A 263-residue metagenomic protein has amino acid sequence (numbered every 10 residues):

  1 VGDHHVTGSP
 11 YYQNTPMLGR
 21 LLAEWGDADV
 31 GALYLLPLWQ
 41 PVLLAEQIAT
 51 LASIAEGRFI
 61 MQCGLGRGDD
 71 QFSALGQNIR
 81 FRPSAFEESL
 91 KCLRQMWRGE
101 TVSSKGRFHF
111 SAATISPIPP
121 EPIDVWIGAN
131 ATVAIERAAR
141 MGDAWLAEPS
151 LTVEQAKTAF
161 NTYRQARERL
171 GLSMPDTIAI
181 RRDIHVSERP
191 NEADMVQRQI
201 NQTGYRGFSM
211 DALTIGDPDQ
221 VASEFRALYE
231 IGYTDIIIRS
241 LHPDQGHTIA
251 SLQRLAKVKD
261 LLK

Functional and structural regions predicted by a protein language model:
V1-K263: Active-site-adjacent structural elements that line small-molecule/cofactor binding pockets in enzymes
